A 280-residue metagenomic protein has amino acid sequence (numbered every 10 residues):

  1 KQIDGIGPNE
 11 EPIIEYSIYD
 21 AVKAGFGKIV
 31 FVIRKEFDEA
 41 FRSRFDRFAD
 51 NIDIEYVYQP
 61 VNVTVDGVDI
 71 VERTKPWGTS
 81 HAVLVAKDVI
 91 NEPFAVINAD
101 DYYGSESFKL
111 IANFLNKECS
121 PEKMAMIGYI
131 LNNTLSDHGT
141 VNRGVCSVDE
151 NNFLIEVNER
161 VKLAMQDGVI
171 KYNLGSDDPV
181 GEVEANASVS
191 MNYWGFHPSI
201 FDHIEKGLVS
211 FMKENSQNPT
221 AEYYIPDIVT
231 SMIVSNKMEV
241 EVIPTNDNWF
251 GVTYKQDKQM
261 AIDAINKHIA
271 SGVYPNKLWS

Functional and structural regions predicted by a protein language model:
K1-R47, I52-I54, Q59: N-terminal glycine-rich phosphate-binding loop and ensuing alpha1 helix
G27-I29, D53, P93, K123 (+1 more regions): Residues at the starts of beta-strands that form the adenosine-phosphate
A49-P93: Short phosphate-binding loop-to-helix
E92-Y102: Short beta-strand-to-loop acidic/aromatic patch adjacent to the donor-nucleotide binding site
S105-W194: Conserved core of the sugar-phosphate nucleotidyltransferase
Y193-I204: Conserved nucleotide-sugar donor-binding and metal-coordinating catalytic region shared by glycosyltransferases
I204-M238: A C-terminal functional module that forms or caps the active site or interfaces directly with catalytic machinery
